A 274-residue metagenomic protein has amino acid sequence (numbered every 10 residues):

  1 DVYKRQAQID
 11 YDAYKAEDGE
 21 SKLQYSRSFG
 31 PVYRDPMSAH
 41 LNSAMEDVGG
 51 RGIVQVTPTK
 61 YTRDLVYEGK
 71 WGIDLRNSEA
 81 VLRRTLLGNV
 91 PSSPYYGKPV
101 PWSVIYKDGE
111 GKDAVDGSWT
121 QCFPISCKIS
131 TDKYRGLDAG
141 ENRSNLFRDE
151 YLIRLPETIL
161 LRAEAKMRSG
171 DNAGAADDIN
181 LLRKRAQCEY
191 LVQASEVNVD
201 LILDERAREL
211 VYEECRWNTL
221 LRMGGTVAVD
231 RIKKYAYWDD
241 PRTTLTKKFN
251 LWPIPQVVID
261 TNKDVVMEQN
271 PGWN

Functional and structural regions predicted by a protein language model:
D1-G30, R34-D35, Q121-I125, I129-T131 (+5 more regions): Long, intrinsically disordered, low-complexity segments
D1-V100: An aromatic- and glycine-enriched ligand-binding surface/loop that stacks and positions planar moieties
L87-N145, V227-A228: Extended glycan-interaction surfaces of carbohydrate-active proteins
L161-R162, D178: Short, hydrophobic/aromatic alpha-helical segments in well-folded domains
